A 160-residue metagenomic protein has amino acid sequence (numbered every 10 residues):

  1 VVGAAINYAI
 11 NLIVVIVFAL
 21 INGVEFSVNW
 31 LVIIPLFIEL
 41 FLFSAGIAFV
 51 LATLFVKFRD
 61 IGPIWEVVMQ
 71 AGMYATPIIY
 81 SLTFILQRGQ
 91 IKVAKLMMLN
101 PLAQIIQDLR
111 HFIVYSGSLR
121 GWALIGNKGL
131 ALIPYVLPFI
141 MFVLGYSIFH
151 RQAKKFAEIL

Functional and structural regions predicted by a protein language model:
V1-V68, N127-S147: Alpha-helical transmembrane segments and their short interhelical loops
V2-A5, K57-A71, I78, L82 (+3 more regions): Intracellular alpha-helical coupling/juxtamembrane segments of multi-pass membrane proteins
G23, F58, V93-L99, F156: Generic secondary-structure boundary/loop-capping signal
Y74-K128, L132: Short hydrophobic, aromatic-rich alpha-helical segments embedded in or entering the lipid bilayer of multi-pass
H150-L160: Short cytosolic juxtamembrane segments of multi-pass membrane proteins
